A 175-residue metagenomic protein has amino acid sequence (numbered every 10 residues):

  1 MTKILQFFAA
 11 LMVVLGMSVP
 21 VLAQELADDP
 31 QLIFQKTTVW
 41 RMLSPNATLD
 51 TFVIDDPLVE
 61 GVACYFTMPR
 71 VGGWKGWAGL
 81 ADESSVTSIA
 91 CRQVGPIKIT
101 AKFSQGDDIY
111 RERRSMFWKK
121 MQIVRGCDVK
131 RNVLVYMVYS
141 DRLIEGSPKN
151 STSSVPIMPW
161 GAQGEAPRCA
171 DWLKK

Functional and structural regions predicted by a protein language model:
M1-A9: Bacterial N-terminal signal peptides that target proteins for export
F8-A9, A47, E60, N132: Residues at beta-strand starts and edge strands
F8-S18: Bacterial N-terminal signal peptides
L11, D29-F34, L173-K175: N-terminal charge/polar-biased segments
V21: A Zn2+-metalloprotease active-site environment signal
Q24-S88: N-terminal secretory signal peptides
G61-V129: Mature extracytoplasmic domains of secretory-pathway proteins
T100-K175: Beta-strand-rich cores of mature extracytoplasmic or soluble domains
